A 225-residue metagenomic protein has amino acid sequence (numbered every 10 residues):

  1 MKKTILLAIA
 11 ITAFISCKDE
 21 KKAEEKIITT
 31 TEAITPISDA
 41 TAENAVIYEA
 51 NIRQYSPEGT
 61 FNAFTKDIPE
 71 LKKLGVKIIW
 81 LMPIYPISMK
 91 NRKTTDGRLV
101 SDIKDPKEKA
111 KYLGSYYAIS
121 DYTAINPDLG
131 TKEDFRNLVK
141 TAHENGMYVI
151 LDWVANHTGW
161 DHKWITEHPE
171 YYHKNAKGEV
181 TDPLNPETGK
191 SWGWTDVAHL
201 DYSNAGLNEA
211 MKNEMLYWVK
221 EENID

Functional and structural regions predicted by a protein language model:
K2-A8: Sec-dependent signal peptide recognition, specifically the positively charged N-region followed immediately by
I9-A10, T141: Low-complexity, intrinsically disordered/propeptide-like segments
A10-I11, G75: Generic low-complexity, intrinsically disordered sequence content enriched in small uncharged/hydrophobic residues
A13-S16: C-terminal motif of bacterial Sec signal peptides marking the signal peptidase cleavage site
K18-E20: Bacterial signal peptide processing site
A23-E24: Intrinsically disordered, compositionally biased charged tails
I28-Y48, R53-N62, I68-K77, I84-N223: Substrate-binding/active-site clefts of carbohydrate-active enzymes
